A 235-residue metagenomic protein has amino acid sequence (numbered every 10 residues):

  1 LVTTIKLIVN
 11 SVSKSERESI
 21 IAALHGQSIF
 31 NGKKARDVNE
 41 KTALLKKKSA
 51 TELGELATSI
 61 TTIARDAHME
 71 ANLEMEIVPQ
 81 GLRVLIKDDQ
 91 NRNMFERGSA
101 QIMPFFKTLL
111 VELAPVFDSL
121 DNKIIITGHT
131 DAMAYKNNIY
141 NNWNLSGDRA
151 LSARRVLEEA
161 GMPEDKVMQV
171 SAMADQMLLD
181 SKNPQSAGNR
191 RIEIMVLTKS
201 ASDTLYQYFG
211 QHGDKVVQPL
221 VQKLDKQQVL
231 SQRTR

Functional and structural regions predicted by a protein language model:
L1-T3: Elongated alpha-helical scaffolds
K6-M94, D203-R235: Juxtamembrane linker/hinge segments adjacent to a transmembrane helix in small membrane proteins
S15, S19, E55, S59 (+2 more regions): Extracytoplasmic/secreted proteins, especially bacterial periplasmic and envelope-associated proteins
H25, I29, T61, R65 (+2 more regions): Sec-exported extracytoplasmic/periplasmic mature domains
K33-R36, K48, D88, E112 (+3 more regions): Short alpha-helix boundary/capping motifs
M69-L73, V78-L82, N91, G98 (+3 more regions): Envelope-exposed proteins and targeting segments
M94-L109, F117, H129-Q207, D225-L230 (+1 more regions): Periplasmic OmpA-like peptidoglycan-binding domain that tethers envelope proteins to the cell wall
